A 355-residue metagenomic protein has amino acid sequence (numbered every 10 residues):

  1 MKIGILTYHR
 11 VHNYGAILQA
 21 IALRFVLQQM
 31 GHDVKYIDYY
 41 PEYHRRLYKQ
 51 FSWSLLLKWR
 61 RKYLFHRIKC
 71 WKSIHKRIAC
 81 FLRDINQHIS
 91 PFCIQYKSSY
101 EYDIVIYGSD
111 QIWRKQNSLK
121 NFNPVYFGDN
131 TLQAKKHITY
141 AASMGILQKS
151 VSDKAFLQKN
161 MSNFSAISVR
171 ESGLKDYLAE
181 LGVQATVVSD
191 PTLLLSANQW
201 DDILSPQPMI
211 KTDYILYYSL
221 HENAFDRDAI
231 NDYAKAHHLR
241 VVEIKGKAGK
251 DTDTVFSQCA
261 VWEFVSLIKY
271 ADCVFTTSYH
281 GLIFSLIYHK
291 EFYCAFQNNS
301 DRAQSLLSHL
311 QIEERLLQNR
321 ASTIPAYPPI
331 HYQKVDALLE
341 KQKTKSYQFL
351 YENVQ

Functional and structural regions predicted by a protein language model:
M1-Q355: Active-site anion-handling motifs in enzyme catalytic cores
